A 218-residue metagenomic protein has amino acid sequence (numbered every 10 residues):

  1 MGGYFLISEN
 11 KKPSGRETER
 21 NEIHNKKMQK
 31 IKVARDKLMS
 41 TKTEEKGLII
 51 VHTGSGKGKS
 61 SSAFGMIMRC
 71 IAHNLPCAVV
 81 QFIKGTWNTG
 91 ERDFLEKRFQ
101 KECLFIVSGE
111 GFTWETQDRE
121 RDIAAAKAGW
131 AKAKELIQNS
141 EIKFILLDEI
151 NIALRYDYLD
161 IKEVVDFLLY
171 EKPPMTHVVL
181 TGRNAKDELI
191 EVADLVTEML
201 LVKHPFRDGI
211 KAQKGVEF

Functional and structural regions predicted by a protein language model:
G2, I7, V33-A34: Non-catalytic accessory regions outside enzyme or core folds
F5-N10, R16-K27, T113, E135-E141 (+1 more regions): Replace "adjacent to P-loop NTPase cores in ATP/GTP-dependent enzymes" with "adjacent to NTP-binding cores
V33-K42: Pre-Walker A adenine-sensing motif
E44-K46, P174: Catalytic phosphate/metal-binding cores of nucleic-acid and nucleotide-processing enzymes, i.e., regions that mediate
I49-Q138: Conserved P-loop
F82, E149-I150: Generic detector of well-ordered alpha-helical packing
L146: Glycine-rich phosphate-binding loops of nucleotide-dependent enzymes
